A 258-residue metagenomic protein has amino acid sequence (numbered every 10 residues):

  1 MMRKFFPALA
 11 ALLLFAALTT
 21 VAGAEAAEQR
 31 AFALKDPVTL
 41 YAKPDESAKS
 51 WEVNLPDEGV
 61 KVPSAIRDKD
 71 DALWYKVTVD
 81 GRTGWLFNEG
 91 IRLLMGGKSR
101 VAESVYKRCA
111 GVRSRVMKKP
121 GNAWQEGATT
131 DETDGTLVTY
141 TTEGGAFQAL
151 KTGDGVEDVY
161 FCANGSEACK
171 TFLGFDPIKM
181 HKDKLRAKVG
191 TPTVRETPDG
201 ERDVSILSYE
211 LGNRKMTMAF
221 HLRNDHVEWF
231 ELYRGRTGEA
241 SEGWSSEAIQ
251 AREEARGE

Functional and structural regions predicted by a protein language model:
M1-A11: Bacterial N-terminal signal peptides that target proteins for export
L9-T19: Bacterial N-terminal signal peptides
T20-A26: Sec/Tat signal peptide C-region and signal peptidase I cleavage site
E28, T78-V105: Boundary regions of SH3-family modules and the immediately adjacent low-complexity/disordered segments in eukaryotic
A42-P56: SH3/SH3-like (including bacterial SH3b) beta-barrel domains that bind proline-rich motifs or cell-wall ligands
V53-I91: SH3/SH3-like beta-barrel superfamily modules
A65-A72, S114, K118-Y160, P177-E258: A cross-family detector of function-defining hotspots
S99-A110, A168-D176: Second-shell loop/turn segments in exported
